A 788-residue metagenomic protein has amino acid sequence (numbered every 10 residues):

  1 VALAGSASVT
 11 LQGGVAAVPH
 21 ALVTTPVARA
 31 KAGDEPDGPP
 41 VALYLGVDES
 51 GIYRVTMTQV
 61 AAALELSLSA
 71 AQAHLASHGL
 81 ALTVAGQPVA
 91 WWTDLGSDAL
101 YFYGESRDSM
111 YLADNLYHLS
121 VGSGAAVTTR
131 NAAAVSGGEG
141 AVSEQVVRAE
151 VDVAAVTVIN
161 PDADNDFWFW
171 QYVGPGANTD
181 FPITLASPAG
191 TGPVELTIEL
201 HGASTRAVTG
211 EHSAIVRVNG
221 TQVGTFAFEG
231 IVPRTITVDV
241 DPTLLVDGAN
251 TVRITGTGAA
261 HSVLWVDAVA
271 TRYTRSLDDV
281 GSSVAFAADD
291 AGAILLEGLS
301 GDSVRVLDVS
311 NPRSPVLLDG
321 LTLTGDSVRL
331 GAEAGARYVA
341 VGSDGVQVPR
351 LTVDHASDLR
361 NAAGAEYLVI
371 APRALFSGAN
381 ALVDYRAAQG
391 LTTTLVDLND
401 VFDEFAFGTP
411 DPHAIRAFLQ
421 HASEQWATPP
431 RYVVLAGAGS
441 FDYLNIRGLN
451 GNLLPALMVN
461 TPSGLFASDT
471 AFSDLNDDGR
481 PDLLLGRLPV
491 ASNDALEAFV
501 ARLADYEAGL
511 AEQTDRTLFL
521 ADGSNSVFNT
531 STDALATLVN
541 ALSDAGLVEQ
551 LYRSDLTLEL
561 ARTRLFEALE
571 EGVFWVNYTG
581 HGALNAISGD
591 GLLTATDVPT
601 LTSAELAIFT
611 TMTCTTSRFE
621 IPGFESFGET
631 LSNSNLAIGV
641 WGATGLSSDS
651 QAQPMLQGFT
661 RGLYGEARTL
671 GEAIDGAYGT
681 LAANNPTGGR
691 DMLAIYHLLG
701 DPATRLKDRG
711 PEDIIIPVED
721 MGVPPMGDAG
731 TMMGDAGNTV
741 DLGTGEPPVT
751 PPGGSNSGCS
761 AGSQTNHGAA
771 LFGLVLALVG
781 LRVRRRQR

Functional and structural regions predicted by a protein language model:
V1-P717: Cysteine-dependent hydrolase recognition
V433, A673, T750, G773-V775: Structured catalytic/translocation cores of nucleotide/phosphate-coupled proteins
E712-F772: Ser/Thr-rich, Pro/Gly/Ala-heavy low-complexity intrinsically disordered linkers and tails of secreted extracellular
G768-R785: A cross-kingdom C-terminal cell-surface attachment/processing module
